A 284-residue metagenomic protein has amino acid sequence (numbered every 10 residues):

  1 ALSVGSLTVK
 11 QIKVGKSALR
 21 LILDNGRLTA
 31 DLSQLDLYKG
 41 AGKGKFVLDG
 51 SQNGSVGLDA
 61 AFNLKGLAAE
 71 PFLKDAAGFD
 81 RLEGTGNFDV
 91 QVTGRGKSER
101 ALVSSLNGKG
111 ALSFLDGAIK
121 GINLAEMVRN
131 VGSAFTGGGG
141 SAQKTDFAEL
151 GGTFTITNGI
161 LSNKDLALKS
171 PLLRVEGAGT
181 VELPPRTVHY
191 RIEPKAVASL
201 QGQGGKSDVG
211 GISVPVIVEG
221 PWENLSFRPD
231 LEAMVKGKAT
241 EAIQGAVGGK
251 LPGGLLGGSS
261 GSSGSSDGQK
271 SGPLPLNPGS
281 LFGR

Functional and structural regions predicted by a protein language model:
A1-K236, T240-E241: Small-residue helix/turn framework positions
F227-R284: Gram-negative outer-membrane assembly/targeting C-terminal domains
